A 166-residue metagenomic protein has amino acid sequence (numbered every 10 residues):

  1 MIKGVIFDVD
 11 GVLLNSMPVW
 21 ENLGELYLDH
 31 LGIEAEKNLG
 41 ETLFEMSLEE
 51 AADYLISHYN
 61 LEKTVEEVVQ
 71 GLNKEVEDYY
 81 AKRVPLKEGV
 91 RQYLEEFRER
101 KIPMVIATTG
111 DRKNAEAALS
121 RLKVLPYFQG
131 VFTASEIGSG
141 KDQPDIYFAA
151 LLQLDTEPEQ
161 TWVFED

Functional and structural regions predicted by a protein language model:
M1-I2, E157: Short loop/turn elements that form and flank the Walker-type P-loop nucleotide-binding site in RecA-like NTPase cores
I2-R100, K113: N-terminal helical cap/lid subdomain that shapes the substrate entry/recognition surface in HAD-like hydrolases
F7, F164-E165: Active-site flanking residues adjacent to catalytic metal/cofactor-binding acidic residues
M17, L86, T108, V163-F164: Charged, low-complexity surface patches
D29, Q70-V76, F97-T109, L125-F128 (+2 more regions): Short flexible/disordered coil segments
V105, D111-F164: Substrate-recognition "cap/lid" segment bordering the active-site pocket of phosphatases
